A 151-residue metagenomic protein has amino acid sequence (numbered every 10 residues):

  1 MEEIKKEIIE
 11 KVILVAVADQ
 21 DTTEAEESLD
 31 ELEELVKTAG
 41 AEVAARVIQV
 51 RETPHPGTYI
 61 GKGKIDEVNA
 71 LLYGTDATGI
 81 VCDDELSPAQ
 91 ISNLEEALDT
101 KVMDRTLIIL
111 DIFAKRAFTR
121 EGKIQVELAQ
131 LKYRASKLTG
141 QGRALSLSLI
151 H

Functional and structural regions predicted by a protein language model:
M1-D111: N-terminal accessory targeting/assembly segments
I108-V126: Short alpha-helix plus adjacent loop in nuclease-associated cores
I124, L128-L131, A135-L138: Amphipathic alpha-helical coiled-coil segments
I150-H151: Conserved small/polar residues in nucleotide/adenosyl-binding loops
